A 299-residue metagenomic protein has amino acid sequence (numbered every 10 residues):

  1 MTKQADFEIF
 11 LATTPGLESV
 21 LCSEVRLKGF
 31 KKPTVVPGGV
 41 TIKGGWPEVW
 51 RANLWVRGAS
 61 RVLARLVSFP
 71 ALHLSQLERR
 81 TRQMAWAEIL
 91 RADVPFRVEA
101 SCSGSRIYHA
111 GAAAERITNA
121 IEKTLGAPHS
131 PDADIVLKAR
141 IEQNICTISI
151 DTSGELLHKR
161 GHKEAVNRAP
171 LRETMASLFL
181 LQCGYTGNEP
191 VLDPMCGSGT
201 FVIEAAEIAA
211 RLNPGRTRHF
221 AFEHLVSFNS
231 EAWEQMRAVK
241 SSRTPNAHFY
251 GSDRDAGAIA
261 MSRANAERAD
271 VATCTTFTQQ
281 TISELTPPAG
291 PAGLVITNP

Functional and structural regions predicted by a protein language model:
T2-I135: Non-catalytic nucleic-acid substrate-recognition regions in nucleic-acid-modifying enzymes
P131, I135-E142, G199: Positively charged, low-complexity, intrinsically disordered RNA-binding extensions
L137-S153: C-terminal edge-of-domain segments
I148-G184: SAM-dependent Rossmann-like transferase core, predominantly class I methyltransferases with a strong bias toward
L171-T286: Conserved S-adenosyl-L-methionine
N265, T297-P299: Amphipathic alpha-helical repeat scaffolds
S283-I296: A short acidic, Gly/Pro-enriched loop at the edge of an enzyme's catalytic core that lines a small-molecule cofactor
